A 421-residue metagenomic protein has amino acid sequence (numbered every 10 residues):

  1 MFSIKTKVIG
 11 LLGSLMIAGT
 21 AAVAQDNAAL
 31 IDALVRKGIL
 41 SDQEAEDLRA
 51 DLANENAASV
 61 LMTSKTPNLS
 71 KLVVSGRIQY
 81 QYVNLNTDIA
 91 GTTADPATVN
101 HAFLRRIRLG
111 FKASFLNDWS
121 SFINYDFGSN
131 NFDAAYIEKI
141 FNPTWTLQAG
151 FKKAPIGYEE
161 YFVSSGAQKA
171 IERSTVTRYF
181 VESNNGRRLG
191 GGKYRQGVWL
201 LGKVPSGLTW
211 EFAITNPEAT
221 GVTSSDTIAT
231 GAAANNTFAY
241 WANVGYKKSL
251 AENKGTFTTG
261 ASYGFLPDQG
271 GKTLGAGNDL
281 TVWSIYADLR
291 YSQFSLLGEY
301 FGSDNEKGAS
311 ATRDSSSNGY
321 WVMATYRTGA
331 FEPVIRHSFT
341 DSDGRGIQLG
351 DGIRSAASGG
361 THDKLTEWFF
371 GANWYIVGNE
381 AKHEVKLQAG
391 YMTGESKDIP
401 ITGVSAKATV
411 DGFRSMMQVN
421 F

Functional and structural regions predicted by a protein language model:
F2, G10-L15, G19-Q79, D88 (+1 more regions): N-terminal periplasmic/intermembrane-space "pro-region" immediately following the signal or transit peptide
L40, S129, W368: Glycine-/small-residue-rich active-site loops that bind phosphorylated ligands and cofactors
D51-A53, N131, G157, E306: Short secondary-structure boundary/hinge segments and terminal tails
L61-S64, N185-R187, A229-G231, L274 (+1 more regions): Short, P/G- and charge-enriched loop/turn segments at secondary-structure junctions
M62-T220, N236-E252, Y320-R345: Outer membrane beta-barrel
N86, D95-P96, A135-I140, Q168 (+1 more regions): Outer-membrane beta-barrel pore domains
A213-A232, L266: Active-site-proximal beta-alpha loop/turn segments in soluble metabolic enzymes
G231-T237, N278-L280: Interfacial loop-to-helix transition and helix-capping segments at the boundaries of transmembrane helices
